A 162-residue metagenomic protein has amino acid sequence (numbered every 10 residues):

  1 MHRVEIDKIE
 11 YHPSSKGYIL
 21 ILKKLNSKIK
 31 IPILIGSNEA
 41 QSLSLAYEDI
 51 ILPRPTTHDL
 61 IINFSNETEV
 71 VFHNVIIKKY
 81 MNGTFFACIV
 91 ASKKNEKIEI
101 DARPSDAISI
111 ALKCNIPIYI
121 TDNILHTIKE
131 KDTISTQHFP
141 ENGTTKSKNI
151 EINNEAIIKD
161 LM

Functional and structural regions predicted by a protein language model:
M1-I108, L112-M162: Divalent-cation
